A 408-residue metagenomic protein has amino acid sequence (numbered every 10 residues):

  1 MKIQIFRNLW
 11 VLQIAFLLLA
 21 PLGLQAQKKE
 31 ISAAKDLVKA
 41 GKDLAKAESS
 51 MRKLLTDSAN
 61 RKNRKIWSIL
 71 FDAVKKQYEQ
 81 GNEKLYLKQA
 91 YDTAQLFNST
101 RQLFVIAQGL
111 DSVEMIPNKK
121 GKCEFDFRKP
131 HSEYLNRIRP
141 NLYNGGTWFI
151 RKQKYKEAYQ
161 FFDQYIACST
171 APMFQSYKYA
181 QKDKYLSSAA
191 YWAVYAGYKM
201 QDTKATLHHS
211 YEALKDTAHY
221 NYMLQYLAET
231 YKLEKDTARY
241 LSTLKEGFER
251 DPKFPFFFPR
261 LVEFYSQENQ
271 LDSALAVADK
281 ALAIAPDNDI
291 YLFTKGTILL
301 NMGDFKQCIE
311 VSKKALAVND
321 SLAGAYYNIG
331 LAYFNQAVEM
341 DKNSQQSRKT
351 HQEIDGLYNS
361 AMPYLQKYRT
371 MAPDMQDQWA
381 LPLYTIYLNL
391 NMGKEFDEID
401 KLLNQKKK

Functional and structural regions predicted by a protein language model:
Q27-T93: Start-of-domain marker
A33, L70, Q77, I138 (+8 more regions): Structural register within alpha-helical repeat arrays
L54, Y165, E212-A213, E246-G247 (+4 more regions): Canonical positions in the second alpha-helix
D57, C168, D216, R250 (+4 more regions): Structural marker of alpha-solenoid helical repeat scaffolds
N60-N63, P172, L186, H219-Y220 (+4 more regions): Residue-level recognition of tetratricopeptide repeat
I66, F174-K178, A189, Y222-M223 (+4 more regions): TPR alpha-solenoid repeat register
A73-K152, C168-S187, F334-Y364: Short coil/linker segments at helix-helix boundaries
